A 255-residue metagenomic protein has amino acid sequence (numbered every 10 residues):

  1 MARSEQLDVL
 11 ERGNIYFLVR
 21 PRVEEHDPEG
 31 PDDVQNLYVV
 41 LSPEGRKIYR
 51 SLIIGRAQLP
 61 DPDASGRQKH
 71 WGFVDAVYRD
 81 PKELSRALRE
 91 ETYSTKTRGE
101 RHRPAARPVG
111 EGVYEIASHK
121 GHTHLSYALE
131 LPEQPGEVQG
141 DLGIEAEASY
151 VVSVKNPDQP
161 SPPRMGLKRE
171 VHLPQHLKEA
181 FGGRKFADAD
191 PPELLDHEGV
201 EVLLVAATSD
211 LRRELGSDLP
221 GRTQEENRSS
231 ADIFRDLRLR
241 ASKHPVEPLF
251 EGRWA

Functional and structural regions predicted by a protein language model:
M1-R56: Long, contiguous regulatory modules within eukaryotic nuclear regulatory proteins
R3-D8, R89-Y93, P248: Generic detector of short, locally flexible boundary/turn motifs and exposed helical patches
F17, L41, I54, W71-V74 (+2 more regions): Generic structural hydrophobic/aromatic packing signal, biased to beta-strands
E25-H26, R46-S51, P60-P62, L131-D141: Short, surface-exposed beta-strand/loop "edge" segments at domain boundaries and coil↔beta transitions
R46-E91: Acidic, aromatic-enriched beta-alpha/helix-loop junctions
L84-P108: A charge-rich, low-complexity, intrinsically flexible signal that marks solvent-exposed coils, linkers, repeats
G99-A255: A eukaryote-biased signal for long
